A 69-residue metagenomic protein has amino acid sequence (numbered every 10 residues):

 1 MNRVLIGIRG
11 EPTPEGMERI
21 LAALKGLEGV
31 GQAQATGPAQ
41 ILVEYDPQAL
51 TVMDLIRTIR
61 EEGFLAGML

Functional and structural regions predicted by a protein language model:
M1-G10: Short glycine-/aliphatic-rich beta-strand segments at the starts of folded cytosolic domains
P14-E18: Conserved redox-active cysteine motifs that mediate thiol-disulfide chemistry, especially di-cysteine Cys-X(1-2)-Cys
R19-L24, D54-E62: Short amphipathic alpha-helices in soluble, non-transmembrane regions that often serve as interface/regulatory elements
L21-T36: Short acidic amphipathic segments
Q32-A35, G63-L69: Conserved short beta-strand edge segments in small beta-sheet-based binding/regulatory domains
A39-E44: A generic structural motif
D46-L50: Helix N-cap motif at beta-to-alpha junctions
